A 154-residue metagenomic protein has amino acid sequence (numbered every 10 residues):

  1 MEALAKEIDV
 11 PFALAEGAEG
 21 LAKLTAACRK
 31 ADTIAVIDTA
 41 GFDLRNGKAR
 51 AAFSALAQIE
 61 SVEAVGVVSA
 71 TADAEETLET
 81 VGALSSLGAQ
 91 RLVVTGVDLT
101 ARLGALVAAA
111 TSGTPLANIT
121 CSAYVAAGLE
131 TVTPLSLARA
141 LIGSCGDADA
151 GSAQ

Functional and structural regions predicted by a protein language model:
A5-A52, A57, S69-A70: Switch II (G3) loop of P-loop NTPases
L21-A22, T77, R102-L103: Short, well-ordered alpha-helical microsegments
F42-G47, E60-T77, L99-T100: Conserved Switch II/interswitch segment of TRAFAC-class P-loop GTPases
K48-R50, L78-E79, G104-V107: Short amphipathic alpha-helical segments
A57-E60, E79-L84: Structured C-terminal portions of repeat-based eukaryotic scaffold domains
S61-V68, S85-A126: Conserved beta-strand/loop subsegment of P-loop NTPase cores
A110-Q154: NTP-binding/hydrolysis catalytic cores, primarily Walker-type P-loop NTPases
